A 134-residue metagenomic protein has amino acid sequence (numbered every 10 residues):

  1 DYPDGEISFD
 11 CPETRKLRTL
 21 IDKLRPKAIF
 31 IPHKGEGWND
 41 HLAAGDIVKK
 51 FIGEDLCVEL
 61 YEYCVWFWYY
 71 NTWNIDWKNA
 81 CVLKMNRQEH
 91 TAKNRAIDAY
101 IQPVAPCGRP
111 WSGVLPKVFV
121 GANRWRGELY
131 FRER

Functional and structural regions predicted by a protein language model:
D1-E62, R95-A99, W111-A122, Y130: Active-site beta-strand->loop->alpha-helix modules in alpha/beta enzyme cores, enriched in Gly/His/Asp(Glu)
Y2, V65, M85-R87: Active-site donor-binding loop signature of nucleotide-sugar glycosyltransferases
D4, A80-V82, G127: Generic secondary-structure boundary/loop-capping signal
D55-N79: Short, flexible loop segments at boundaries between secondary-structure elements
Y70-F119: A conserved mid-domain beta-alpha-beta active-site/ligand-binding segment of alpha/beta enzyme cores
G127-R134: A cross-kingdom feature marking charged/low-complexity
